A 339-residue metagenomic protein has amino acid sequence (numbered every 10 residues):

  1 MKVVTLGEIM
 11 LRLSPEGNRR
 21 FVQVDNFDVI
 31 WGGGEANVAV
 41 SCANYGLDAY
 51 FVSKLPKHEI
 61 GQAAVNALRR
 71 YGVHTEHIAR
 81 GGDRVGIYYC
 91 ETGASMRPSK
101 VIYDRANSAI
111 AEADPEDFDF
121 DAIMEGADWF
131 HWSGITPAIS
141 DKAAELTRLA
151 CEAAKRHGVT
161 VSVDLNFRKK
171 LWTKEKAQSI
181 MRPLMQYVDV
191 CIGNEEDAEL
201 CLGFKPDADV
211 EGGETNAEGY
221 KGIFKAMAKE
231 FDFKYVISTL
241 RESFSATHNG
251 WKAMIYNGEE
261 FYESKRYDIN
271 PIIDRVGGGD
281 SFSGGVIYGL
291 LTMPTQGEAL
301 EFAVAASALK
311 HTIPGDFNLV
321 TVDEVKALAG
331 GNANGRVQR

Functional and structural regions predicted by a protein language model:
M1-R20: Positively charged, low-complexity intrinsically disordered leader regions
R20-A39: Short catalytic helix/loop segments, enriched in acidic residues and glycine and frequently bearing histidine
G34-N44, R148-A153: Histidine-anchored nucleotide/phosphate-binding helix
V38-D48, G289-T292: Alpha-helix C-terminal capping segments
D48-I135, V325-R339: Conserved N-terminal subdomain of the carbohydrate kinase-like
A153-T160, F231-K234: A short helix->loop->beta-strand "cap" motif at the edges of active sites that frequently abuts
L171-E259: Conserved phosphate/ATP/ADP-binding segment of small-molecule kinases
Y262-N332, R339: Conserved post-catalytic alpha-helical subdomain immediately downstream of the catalytic base and nucleotide-binding
